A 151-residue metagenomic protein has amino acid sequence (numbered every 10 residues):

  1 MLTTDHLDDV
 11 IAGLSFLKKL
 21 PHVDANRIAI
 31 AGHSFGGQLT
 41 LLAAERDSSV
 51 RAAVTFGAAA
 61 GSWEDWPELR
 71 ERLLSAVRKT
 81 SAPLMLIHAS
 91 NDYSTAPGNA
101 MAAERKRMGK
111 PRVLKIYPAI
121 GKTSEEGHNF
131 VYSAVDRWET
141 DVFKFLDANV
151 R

Functional and structural regions predicted by a protein language model:
M1-P21: Alpha/beta-hydrolase active-site loop
H22-S34: Alpha/beta-hydrolase fold nucleophile elbow
G32-L42: Glycine-rich nucleophile elbow surrounding the catalytic serine of serine-hydrolase chemistry
L42-R51: Conserved hydrolase catalytic core segment
V54-W63: Active-site nucleophile loop of the alpha/beta-hydrolase fold
T80, L86-H88: Short beta-strand/loop motif that positions the catalytic acidic residue of the alpha/beta-hydrolase fold
Y93-N99: Conserved alpha/beta-hydrolase "acid-adjacent" motif
P111-R151: C-terminal catalytic histidine-bearing segment of alpha/beta-hydrolase fold enzymes
